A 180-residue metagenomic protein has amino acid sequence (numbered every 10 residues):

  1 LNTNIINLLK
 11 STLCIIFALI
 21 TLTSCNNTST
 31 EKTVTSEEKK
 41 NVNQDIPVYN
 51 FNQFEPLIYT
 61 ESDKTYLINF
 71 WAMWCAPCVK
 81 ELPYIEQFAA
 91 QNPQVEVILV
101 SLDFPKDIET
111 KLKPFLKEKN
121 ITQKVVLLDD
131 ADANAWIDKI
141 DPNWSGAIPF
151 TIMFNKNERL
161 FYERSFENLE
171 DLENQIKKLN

Functional and structural regions predicted by a protein language model:
T21-S24: C-terminal motif of bacterial Sec signal peptides marking the signal peptidase cleavage site
N26-T28: Bacterial signal peptide processing site
D45-Y66: A short beta-strand-turn-helix
K64-Y66, W71-W74, F104: Short pre-active-site segment immediately N-terminal to redox-active cysteine/selenocysteine motifs in thiol-based
F70-Q87: Conserved redox-active cysteine motifs that mediate thiol-disulfide chemistry, especially di-cysteine Cys-X(1-2)-Cys
L82-K119, A133-D138: Structural microenvironment flanking redox-active thiols in thiol-disulfide oxidoreductases
F115-I148, K156: Short, internal strand/loop/helix patches that form the active-site neighborhood or redox-interaction surface
I148-N180: Thiol-/selenol-based redox modules, centered on thioredoxin-like and closely related oxidoreductase domains
